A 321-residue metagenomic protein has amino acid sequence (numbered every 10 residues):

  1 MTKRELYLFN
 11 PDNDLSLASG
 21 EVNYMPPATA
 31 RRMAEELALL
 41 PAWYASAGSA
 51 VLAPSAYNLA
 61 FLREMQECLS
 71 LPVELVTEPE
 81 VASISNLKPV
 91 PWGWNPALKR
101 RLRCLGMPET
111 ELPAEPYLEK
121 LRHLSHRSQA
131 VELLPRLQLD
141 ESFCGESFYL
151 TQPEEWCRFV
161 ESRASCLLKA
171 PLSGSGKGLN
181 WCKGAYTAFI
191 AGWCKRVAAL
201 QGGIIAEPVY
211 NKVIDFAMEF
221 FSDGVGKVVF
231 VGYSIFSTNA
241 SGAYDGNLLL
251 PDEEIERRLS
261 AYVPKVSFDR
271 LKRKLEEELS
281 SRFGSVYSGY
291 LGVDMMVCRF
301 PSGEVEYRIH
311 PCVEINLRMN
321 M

Functional and structural regions predicted by a protein language model:
M1-Y44: N-terminal-proximal low-complexity accessory segments that begin disordered and transition into the first
A30-L39, R127-L133, Y186-W193, Y262-E278: Well-ordered, non-membrane alpha-helical segments in soluble/globular domains
A30-Y44, L52-R158: Conserved N-proximal alpha/beta basic substrate-recognition cap immediately N-terminal to, or forming the N-lobe
D140-G145, L167, K183-K212, E278-R282: Conserved ATP-binding module of the ATP-grasp superfamily
S147, C166-I190, A217, A240-L259: Glycine-rich phosphate-binding loop of ATP-grasp-fold ATP-dependent ligases
V160-W181, G202-K212, V293, E314: ATP-grasp fold ATP-binding core
I190-D245, G292, M296-C312, N316-N320: Phosphate-binding site of ATP-dependent enzymes
L200, F230, A243-Y307: A long amphipathic alpha-helix within ATP-dependent nucleotide-binding catalytic cores
